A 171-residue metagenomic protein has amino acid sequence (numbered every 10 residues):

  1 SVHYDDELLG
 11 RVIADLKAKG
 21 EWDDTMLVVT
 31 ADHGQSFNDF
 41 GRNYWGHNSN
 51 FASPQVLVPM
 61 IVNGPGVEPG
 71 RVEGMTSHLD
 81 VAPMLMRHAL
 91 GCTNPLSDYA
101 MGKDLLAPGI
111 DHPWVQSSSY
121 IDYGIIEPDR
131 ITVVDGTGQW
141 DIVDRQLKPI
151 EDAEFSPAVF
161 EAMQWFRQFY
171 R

Functional and structural regions predicted by a protein language model:
S1-Y4, S53, G70-S77: Extracytoplasmic/periplasmic, Sec-exported soluble proteins
V2-D5, L9-V12, M26-G34, M60-V62 (+2 more regions): Beta-strand elements within well-structured catalytic alpha/beta cores of enzymes that handle phosphate/sulfate esters
Y4-D6, D39, K103, A107-P108: Generic structural "secondary-structure junction" signal
A14-D23, G64-R171: Membrane-interface soluble catalytic domains
K17, E21-V67: Histidine-centered active-site microenvironments of extracellular/periplasmic hydrolases and transferases
